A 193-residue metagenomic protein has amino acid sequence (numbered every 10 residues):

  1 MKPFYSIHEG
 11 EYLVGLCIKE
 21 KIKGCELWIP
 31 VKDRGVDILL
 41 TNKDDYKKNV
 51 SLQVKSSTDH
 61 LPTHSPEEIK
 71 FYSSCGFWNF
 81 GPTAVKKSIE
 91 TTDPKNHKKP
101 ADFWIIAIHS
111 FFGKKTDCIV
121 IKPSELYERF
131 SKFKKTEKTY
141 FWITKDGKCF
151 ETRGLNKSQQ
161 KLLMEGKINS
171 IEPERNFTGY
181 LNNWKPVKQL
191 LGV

Functional and structural regions predicted by a protein language model:
M1-R34, L40-V193: Mixed-charge (Asp/Glu-Lys/Arg
